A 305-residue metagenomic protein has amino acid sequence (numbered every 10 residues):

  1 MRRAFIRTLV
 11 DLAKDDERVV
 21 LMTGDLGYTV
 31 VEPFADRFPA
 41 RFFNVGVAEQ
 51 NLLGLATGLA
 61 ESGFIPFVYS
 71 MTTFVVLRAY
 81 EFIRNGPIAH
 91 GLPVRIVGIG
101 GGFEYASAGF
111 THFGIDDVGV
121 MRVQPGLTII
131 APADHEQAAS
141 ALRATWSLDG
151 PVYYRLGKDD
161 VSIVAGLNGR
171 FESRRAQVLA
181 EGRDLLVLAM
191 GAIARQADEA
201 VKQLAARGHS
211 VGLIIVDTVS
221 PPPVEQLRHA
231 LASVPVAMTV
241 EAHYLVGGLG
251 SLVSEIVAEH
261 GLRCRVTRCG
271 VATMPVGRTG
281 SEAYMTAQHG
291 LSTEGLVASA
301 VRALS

Functional and structural regions predicted by a protein language model:
M1-R155, D160: Thiamine diphosphate
R2, R18-T23, G27-R37, Y105-A106 (+1 more regions): Thiamine diphosphate
